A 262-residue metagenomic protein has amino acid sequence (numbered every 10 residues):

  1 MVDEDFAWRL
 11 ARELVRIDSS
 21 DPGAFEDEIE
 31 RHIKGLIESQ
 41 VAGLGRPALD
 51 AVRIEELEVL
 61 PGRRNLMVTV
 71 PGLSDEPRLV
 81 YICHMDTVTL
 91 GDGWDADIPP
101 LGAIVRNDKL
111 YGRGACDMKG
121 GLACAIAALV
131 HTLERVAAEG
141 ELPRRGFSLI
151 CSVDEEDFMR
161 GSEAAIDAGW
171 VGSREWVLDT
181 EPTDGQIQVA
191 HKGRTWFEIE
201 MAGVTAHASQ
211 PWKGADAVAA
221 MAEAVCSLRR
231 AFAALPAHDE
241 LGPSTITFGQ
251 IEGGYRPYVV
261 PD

Functional and structural regions predicted by a protein language model:
M1-R113, A137-P143: Acidic/His- and Gly-rich active-site-bordering loop/insert found across diverse amide/peptide-bond hydrolases
R16, E38, A42, E134-A137 (+2 more regions): Generic secondary-structure signature for well-ordered alpha-helical cores
S19, M85, E155, P182 (+1 more regions): Active-site metal-binding loops of divalent metal-dependent hydrolases
P77-V80, D108-K109, S148, E175-L178 (+1 more regions): Structural motif
D108-A123, E134, A215-V218: Short, conserved micro-motifs enriched in small and acidic residues
M118-K192, W196: Acidic/histidine-rich catalytic neighborhood of metal-dependent amide-processing enzymes
E163, D167-D262: Midchain, well-structured core segments that form catalytic/ion-binding scaffolds
